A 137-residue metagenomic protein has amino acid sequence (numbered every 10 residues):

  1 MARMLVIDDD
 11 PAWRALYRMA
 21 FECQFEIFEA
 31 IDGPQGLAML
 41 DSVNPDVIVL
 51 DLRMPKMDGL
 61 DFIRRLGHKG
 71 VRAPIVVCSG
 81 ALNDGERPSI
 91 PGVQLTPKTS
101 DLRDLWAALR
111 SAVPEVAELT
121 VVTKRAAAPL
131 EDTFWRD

Functional and structural regions predicted by a protein language model:
P11-F28: Two-component/phosphorelay signaling modules centered on CheY-like receiver
D32-Q35, D58-D61: Acidic catalytic/metal-coordinating carboxylates
D41-V43, R65-R72: Conserved phosphotransfer cores of two-component systems
D51: Active-site residues of response regulator receiver
M54: Receiver (REC) domain active-site loop signature in two-component systems and cognate sites in sensor histidine kinases
C78-S79: Hydrophobic/aromatic residues positioned on beta-strands within the core alpha/beta folds
S100-V113, A117-V121: C-terminal output helix
V116-D137: CheY-like receiver
